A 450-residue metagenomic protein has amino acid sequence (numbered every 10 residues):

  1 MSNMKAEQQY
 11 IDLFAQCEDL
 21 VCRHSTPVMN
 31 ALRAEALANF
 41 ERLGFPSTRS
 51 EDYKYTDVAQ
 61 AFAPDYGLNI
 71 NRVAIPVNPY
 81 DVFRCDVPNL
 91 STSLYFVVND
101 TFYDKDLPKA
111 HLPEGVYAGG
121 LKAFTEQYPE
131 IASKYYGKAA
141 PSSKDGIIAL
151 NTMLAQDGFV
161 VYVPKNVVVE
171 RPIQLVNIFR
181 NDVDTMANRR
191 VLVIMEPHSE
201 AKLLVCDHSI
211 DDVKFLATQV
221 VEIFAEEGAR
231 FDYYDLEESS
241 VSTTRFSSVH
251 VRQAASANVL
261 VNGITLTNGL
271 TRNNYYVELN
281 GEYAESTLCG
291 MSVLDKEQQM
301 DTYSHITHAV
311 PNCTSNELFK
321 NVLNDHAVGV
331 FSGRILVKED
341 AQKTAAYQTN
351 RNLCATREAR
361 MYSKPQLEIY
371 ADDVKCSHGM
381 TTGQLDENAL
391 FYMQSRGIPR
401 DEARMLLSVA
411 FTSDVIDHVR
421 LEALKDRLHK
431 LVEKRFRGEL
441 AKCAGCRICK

Functional and structural regions predicted by a protein language model:
S2-A149, L318, N324: N-terminal amphipathic, basic helical "cap/leader" segment at the start of enzyme domains
E114-Y117, L121, Q127, I131-I398 (+3 more regions): Conserved beta-strand/loop scaffold segments within soluble protein domains that form the structured core and edges
